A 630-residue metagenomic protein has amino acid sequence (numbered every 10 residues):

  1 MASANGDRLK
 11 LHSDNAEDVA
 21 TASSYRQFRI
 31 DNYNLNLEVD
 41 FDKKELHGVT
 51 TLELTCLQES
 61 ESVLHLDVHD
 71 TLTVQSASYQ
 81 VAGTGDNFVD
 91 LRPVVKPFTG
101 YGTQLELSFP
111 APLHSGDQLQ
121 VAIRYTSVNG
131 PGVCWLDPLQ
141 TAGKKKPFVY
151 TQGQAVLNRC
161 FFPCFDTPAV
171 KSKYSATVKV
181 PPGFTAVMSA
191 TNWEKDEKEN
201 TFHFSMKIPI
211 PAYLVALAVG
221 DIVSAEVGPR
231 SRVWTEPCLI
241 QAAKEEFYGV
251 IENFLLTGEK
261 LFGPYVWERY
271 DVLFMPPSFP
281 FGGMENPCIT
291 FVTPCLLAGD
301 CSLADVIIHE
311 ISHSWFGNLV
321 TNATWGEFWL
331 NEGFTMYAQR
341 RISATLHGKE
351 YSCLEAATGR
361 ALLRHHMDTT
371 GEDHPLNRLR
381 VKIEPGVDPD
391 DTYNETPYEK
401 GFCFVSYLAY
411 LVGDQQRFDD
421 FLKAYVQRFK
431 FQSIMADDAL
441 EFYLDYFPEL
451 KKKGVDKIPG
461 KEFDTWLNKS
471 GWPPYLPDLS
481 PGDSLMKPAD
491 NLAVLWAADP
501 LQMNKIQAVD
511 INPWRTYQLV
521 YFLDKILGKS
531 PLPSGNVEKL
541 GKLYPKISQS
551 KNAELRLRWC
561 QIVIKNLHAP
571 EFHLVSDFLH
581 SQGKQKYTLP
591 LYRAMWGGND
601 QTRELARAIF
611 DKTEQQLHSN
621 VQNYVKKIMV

Functional and structural regions predicted by a protein language model:
M1-V272, T369, Y393-T396: Acidic/His-enriched low-complexity segments
T55-E59, G317, K565: Short helix-loop boundary/capping segments at the starts of domains
L72, P209, L296-L297, I564: Hydrophobic pocket-lining residues within nucleotide cofactor-binding pockets
W135-L136, F161, L217, W315 (+4 more regions): Tryptophan-centered motif/residue detector
A142, A216, D221, E285 (+4 more regions): Compositionally biased, intrinsically disordered low-complexity regions
F184-V187, G413-Q415, E571: Substrate-binding/catalytic groove segments of enzymes that remodel or degrade extracellular structural polymers
F204, W234-P500: Hydrophobic alpha-helical and helix-loop surface patches within well-folded domains that function as non-catalytic
N394-G401, F418, V426, K430-M435 (+1 more regions): Long, ordered, helix-rich scaffold segments
